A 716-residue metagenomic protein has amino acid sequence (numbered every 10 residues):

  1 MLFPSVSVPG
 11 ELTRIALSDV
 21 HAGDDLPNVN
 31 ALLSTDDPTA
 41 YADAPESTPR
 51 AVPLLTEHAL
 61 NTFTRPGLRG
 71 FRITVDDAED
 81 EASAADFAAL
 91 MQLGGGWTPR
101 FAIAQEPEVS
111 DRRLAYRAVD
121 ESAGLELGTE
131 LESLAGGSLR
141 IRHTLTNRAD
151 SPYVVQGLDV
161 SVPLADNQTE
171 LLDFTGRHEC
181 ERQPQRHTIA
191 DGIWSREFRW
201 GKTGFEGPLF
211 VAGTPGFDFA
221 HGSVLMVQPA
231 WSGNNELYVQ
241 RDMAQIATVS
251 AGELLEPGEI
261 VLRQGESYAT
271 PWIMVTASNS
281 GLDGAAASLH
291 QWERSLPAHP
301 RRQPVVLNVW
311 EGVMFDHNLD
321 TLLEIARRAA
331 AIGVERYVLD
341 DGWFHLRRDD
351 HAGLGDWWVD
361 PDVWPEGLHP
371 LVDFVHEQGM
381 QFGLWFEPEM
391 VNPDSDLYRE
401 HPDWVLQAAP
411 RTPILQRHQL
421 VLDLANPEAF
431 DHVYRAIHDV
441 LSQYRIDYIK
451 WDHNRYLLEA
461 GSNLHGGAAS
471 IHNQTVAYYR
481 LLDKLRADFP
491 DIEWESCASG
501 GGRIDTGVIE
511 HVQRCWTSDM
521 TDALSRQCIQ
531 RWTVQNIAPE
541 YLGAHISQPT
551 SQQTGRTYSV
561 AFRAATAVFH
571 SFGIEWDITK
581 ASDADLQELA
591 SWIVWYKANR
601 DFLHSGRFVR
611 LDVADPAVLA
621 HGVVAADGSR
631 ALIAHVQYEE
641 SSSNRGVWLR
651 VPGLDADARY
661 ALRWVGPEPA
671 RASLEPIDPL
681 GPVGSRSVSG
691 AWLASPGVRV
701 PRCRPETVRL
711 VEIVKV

Functional and structural regions predicted by a protein language model:
L2-Q240, E256, R659-P679: Polysaccharide-binding surfaces and accessory modules of carbohydrate-active proteins
A51-L54, A59-R100, G216-N235, V275-P297 (+3 more regions): Glycine-rich, aromatic-flanked loop segments that form ligand/cofactor-binding clefts across common enzyme folds
H143, G265, V375, V433 (+4 more regions): Conserved, mostly hydrophobic/aromatic
P208-V211, F219, V613-A656: Carbohydrate-binding surface patches
I260-S278, E706-I713: Short Pro-Gly-centered flexible turn/kink motifs
P300-R435, Y448: Aromatic-lined carbohydrate-binding/catalytic grooves of carbohydrate-active enzymes
N392-D431, T475-T579: Glycan-recognition surfaces
E639-V716: C-terminal beta-sandwich/jelly-roll accessory domains of carbohydrate-active enzymes
